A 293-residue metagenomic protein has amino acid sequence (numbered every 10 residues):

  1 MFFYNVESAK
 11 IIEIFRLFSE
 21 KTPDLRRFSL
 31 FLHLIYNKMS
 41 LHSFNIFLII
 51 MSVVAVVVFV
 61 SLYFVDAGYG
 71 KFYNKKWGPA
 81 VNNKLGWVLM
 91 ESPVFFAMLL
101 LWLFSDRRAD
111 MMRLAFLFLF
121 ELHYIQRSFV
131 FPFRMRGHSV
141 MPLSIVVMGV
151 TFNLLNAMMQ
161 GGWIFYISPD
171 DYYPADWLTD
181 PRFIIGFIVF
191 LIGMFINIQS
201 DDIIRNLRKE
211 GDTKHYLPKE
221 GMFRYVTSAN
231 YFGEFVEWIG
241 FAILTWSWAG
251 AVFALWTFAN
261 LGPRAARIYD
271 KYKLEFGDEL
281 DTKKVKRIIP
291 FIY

Functional and structural regions predicted by a protein language model:
N5-S19, P23-R26: Cationic, amphipathic, low-complexity segments that mediate targeting or membrane/lipid association
F15, D24, F28-V150: Membrane-helix and juxtamembrane interface regions of eukaryotic multi-pass membrane proteins
I35-V60, M98-S105, A109, F152 (+1 more regions): Hydrophobic transmembrane alpha-helices
V60-Y73, I125-F129, R136-H138, G162-P169 (+3 more regions): Juxtamembrane interfacial secondary-structure elements that flank transmembrane helices in multi-pass membrane proteins
F133-G161, S168-P174, E210-Y216: Functional transmembrane or membrane-interface alpha-helices that line membrane-embedded catalytic, ligand-binding
